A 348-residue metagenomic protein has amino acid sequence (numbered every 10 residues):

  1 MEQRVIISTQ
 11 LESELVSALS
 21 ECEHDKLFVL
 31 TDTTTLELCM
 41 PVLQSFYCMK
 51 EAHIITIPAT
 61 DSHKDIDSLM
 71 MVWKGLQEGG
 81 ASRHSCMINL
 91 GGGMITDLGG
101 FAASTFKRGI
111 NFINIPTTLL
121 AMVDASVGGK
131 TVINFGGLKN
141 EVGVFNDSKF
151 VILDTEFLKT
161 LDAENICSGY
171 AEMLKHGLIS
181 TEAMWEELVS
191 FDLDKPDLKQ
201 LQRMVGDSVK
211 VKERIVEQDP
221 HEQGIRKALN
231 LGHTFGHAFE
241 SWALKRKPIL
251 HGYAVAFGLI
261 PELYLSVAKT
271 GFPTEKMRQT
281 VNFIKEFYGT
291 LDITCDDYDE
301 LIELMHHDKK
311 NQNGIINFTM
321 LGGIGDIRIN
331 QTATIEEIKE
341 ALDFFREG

Functional and structural regions predicted by a protein language model:
M1-C86: ATP/NTP phosphate-donor binding region
L76-L90, D97-N114: Non-catalytic interfacial helical region
E78-A81, D147-F150, E156-A163, A171-A183 (+9 more regions): Generic secondary-structure signature for well-ordered alpha-helical cores
M94-G100, M122, A238: Short glycine/serine/threonine-rich phosphate/pyrophosphate-binding segments that cradle anionic phosphate groups
F101-L193: A glycine/threonine-rich phosphate-anchoring loop and its flanking beta-alpha core in nucleotide/phosphate-binding
M173, T274-G348: C-terminal charged capping/lid subdomain of soluble metabolic enzymes
S190-D299: Active-site segments that bind and position negatively charged phosphate/pyrophosphate groups
